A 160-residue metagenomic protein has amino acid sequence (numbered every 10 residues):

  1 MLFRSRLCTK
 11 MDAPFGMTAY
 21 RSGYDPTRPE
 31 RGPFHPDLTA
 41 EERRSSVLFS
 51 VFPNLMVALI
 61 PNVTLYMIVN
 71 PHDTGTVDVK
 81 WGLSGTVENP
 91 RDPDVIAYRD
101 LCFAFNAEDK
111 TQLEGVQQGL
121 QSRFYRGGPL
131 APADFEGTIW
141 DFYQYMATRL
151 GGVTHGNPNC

Functional and structural regions predicted by a protein language model:
M1-C160: C-terminal catalytic domain of Rieske-type non-heme iron oxygenases
